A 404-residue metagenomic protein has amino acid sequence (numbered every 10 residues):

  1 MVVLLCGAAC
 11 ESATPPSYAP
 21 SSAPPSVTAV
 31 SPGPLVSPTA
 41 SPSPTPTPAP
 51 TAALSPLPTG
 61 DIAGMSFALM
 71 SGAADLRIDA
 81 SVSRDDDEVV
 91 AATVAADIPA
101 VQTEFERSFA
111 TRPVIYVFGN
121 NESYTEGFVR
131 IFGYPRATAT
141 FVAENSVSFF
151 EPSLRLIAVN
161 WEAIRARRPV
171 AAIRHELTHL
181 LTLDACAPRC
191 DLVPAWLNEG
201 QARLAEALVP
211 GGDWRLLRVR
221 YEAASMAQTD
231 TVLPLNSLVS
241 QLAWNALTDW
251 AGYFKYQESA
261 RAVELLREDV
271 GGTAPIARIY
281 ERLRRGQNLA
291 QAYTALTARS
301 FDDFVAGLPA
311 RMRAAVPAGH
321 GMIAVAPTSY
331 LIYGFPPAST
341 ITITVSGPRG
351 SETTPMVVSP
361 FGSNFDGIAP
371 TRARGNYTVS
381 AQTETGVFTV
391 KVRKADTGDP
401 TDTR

Functional and structural regions predicted by a protein language model:
C6-A9: C-terminal motif of bacterial Sec signal peptides marking the signal peptidase cleavage site
E11-S41: Short, low-complexity, disordered segments immediately C-terminal to signal peptides in bacterial exported proteins
P15, A52-A53, L238, W250-Y253 (+7 more regions): Beta/coil-rich, acidic/histidine-enriched accessory regions frequently appended to metallopeptidases
A29-S55, R77-A80: Post-signal-peptide N-terminal segment of Sec-exported extracytoplasmic proteins
M65-R189, P194, L289: Juxtacatalytic substrate-recognition/specificity segment
E144-S153, P188-P317: Acidic/His/Gly-enriched intrinsically disordered linker/tail segments that often contain short helix/coil "MoRF-like"
A381-T383: Conserved structural position at the C-terminal beta-strand of extracellular beta-sandwich adhesion modules
